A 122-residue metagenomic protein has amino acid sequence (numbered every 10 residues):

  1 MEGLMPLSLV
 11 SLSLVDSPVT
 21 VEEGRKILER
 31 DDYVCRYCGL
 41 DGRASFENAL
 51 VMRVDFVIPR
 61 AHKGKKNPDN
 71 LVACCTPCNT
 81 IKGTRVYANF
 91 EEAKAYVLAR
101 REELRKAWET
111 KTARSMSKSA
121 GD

Functional and structural regions predicted by a protein language model:
M1-E22, L40-R43, K94-D122: A boundary/linker detector
E2, L7, G24, V51-V54 (+3 more regions): Low-complexity, intrinsically disordered short peptide segments enriched in small/polar/basic residues
P18-K26, I58-K65: Short, intrinsically disordered, charge-biased short linear motifs at domain edges
V19-M52, C75: Short cysteine-rich loop/turn motifs with clustered Cys
L40-A73, Y87: Histidine-centered nuclease catalytic patch
R43, T80-G83: Short functional micro-motifs and their immediate structural scaffolds
R60, C78-I81: Hydrophobic alpha-helical segments
